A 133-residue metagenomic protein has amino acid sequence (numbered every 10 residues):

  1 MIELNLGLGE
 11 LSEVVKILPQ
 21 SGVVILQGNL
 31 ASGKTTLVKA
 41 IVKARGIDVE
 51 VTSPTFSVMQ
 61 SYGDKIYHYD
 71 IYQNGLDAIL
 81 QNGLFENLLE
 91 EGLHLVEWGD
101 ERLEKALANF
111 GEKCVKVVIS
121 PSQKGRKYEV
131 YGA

Functional and structural regions predicted by a protein language model:
M1-L18: N-terminal pre-Walker A segment at the start of P-loop NTPase domains
M1-L4, E86-A133: Short phosphate-coordinating micro-motif centered on Lys-Gly-acidic
L26: Hydrophobic anchor at the beta1->P-loop junction of P-loop NTPases
N29: P-loop (Walker A) phosphate-binding loop of NTP-binding proteins
K34: Conserved lysine of the Walker
K43-G63: Switch I (effector-binding) loop of TRAFAC-class P-loop GTPase G-domains
T52, S61-E101: Conserved nucleotide-sensing/catalytic segment adjacent to the nucleotide-binding pocket in NTP-handling enzymes
